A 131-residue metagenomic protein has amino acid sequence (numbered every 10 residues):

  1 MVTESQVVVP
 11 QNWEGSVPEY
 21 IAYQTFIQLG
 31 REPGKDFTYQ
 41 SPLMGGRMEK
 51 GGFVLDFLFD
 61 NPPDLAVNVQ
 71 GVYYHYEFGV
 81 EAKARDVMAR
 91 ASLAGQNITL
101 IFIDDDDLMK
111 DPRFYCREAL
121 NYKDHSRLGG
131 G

Functional and structural regions predicted by a protein language model:
M1-G131: Nucleic-acid endo/exonuclease domains
